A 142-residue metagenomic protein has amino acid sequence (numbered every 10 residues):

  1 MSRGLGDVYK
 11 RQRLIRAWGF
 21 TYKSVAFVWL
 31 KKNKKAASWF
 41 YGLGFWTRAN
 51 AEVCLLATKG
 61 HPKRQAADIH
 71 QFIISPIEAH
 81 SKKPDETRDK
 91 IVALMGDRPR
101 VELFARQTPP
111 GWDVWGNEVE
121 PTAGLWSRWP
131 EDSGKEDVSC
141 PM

Functional and structural regions predicted by a protein language model:
M1-Y9: Single conserved hydrophobic/aromatic residue that forms the stacking wall/gate of nucleotide- or nucleobase-binding
K10-M142: Class I S-adenosyl-L-methionine
